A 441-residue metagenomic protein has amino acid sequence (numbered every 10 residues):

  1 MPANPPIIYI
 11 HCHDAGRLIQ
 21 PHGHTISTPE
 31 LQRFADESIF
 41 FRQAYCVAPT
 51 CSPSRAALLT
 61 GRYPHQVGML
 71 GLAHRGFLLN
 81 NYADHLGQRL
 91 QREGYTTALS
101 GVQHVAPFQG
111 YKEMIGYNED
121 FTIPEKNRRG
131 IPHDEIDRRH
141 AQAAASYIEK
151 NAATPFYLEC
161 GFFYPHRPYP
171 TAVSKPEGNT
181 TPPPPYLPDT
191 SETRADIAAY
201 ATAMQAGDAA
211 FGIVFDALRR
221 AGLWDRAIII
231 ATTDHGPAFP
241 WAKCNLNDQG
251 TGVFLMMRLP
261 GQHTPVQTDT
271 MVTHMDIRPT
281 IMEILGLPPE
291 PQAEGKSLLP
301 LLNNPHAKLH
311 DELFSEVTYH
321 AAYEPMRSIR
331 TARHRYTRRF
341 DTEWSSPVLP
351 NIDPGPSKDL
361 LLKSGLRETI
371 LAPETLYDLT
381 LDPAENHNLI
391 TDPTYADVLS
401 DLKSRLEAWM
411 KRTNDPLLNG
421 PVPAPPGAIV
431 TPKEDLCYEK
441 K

Functional and structural regions predicted by a protein language model:
M1-E368, A372-T375, P383-S404, A408-K411 (+2 more regions): Formylglycine-dependent sulfatase
